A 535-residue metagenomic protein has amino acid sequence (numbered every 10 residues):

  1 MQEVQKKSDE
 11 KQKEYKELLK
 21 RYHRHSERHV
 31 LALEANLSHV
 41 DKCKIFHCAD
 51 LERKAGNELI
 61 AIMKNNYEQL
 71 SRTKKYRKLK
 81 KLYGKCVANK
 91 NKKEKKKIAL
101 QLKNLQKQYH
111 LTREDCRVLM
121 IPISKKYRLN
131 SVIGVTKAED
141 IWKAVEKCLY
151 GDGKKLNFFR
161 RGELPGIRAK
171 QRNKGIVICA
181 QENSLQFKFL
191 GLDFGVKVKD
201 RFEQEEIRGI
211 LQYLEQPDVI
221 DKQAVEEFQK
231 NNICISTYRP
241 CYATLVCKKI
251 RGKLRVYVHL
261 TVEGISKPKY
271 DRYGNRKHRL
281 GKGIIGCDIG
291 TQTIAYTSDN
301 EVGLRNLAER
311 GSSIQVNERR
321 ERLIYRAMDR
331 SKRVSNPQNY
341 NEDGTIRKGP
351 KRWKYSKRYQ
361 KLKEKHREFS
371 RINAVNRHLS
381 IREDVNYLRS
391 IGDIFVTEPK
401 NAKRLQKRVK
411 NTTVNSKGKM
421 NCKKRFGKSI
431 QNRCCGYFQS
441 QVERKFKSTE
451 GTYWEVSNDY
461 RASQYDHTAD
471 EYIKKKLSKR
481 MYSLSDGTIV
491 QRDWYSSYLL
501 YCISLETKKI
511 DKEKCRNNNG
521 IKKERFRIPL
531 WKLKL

Functional and structural regions predicted by a protein language model:
M1-V135: Gly/serine-rich nucleotide phosphate-binding loop at the start of the catalytic core of nucleotide/ADP-ribose-handling
E3, V256-L535: Positively charged, helix-rich recognition surfaces that bind polyanionic ligands
R21, N232-I233, Y242-K248, S266-R276: Catalytic micro-motifs at enzyme active sites that drive phosphoryl/nucleotidyl and oxygen chemistry
H23-E27, I178-S184, C247-Y257, K476: Short, ordered beta-strand-loop transition motifs
K44, C48-L51, I133-D140, N376 (+3 more regions): Short amphipathic alpha-helical segments
L59, T136-L149, W494-K508: Stable alpha-helical structural segments in soluble proteins, enriched in small hydrophobic residues
I60-Y67, V145, L149-L156, E450: Long, hydrophobic, amphipathic alpha-helical segments used as structural scaffolds
L79-L82, C86-I250, G427-K428, N432: Acidic carboxylate diad motif detector
